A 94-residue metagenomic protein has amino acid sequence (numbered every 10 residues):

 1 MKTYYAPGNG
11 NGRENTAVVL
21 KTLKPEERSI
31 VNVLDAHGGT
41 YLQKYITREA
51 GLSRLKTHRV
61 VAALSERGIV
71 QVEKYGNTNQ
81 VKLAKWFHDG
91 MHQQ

Functional and structural regions predicted by a protein language model:
M1-V18: Long, low-complexity, charged/polar intrinsically disordered regions in eukaryotic proteins
A17-L20, M91: Short, intrinsically disordered, charge-rich cytosolic tails of integral membrane proteins
L23-T40, R48: Short amphipathic alpha-helical interface segments
G51-S65: Short amphipathic alpha-helical interaction segments
S65-Y75: A short, conserved structural fragment
N77-A84: Minor-groove-contacting beta-hairpin "wing" of winged helix-turn-helix DNA-binding domains
H88-Q94: Short, amphipathic alpha-helical interaction segments positioned at domain boundaries
